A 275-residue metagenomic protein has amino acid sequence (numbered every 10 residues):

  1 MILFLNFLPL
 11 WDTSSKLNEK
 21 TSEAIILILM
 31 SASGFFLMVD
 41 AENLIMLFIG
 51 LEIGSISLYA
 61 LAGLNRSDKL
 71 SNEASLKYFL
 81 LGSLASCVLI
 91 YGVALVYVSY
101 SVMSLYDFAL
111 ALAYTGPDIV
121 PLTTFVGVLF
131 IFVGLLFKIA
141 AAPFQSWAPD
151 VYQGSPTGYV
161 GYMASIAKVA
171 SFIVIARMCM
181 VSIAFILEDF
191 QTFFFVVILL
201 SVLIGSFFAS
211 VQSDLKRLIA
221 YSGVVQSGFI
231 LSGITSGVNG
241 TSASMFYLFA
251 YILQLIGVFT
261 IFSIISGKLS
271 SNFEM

Functional and structural regions predicted by a protein language model:
M1-M275: Alpha-helical transmembrane segments of multi-pass membrane proteins predominantly involved in bioenergetics
